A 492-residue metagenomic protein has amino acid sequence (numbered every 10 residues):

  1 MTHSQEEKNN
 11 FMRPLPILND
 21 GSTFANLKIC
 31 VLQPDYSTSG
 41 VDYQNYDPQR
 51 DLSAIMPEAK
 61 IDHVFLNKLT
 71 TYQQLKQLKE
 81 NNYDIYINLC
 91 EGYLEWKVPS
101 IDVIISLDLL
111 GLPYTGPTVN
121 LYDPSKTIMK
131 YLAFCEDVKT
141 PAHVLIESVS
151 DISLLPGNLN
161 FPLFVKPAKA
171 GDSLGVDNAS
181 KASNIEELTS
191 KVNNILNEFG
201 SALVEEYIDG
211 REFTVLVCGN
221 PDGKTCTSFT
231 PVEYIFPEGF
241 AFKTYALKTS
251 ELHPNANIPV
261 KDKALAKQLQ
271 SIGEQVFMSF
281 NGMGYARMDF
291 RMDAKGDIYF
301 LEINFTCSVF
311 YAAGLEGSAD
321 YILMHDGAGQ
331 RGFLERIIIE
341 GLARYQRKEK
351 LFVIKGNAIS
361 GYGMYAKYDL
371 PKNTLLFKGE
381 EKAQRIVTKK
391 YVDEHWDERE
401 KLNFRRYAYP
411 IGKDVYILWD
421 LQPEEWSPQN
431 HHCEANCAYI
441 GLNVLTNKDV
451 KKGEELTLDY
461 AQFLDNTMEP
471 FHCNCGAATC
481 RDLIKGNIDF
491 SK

Functional and structural regions predicted by a protein language model:
M1-P113, V119, D123-P124, I128 (+2 more regions): ATP-binding N-terminal substructure of ATP-dependent carboxylate-amine bond-forming enzymes
T2-P14, D137, D262-E349: ATP-dependent carboxylate activation and anion-phosphoryl transfer catalytic cores that bind Mg-ATP to form
F11, L18-Q33, L78-E80, V119-L203 (+3 more regions): Active-site nucleotide/adenylate-binding loops and adjacent lid/helix of ATP-dependent enzymes
N184-K263, Q268, M292, D297-Y299: Phosphate-binding site of ATP-dependent enzymes
F240-F242, V309-G314, G379, Q384-K389: Cytochrome P450 core scaffold surrounding the K-helix E-X-X-R motif and the conserved "meander" helix-loop region
K348-N436: Catalytic cores of histone-lysine modification enzymes
H432-K492: C-terminal SET catalytic tail plus cysteine-rich post-SET Zn-binding segment of SAM-dependent SET-domain
